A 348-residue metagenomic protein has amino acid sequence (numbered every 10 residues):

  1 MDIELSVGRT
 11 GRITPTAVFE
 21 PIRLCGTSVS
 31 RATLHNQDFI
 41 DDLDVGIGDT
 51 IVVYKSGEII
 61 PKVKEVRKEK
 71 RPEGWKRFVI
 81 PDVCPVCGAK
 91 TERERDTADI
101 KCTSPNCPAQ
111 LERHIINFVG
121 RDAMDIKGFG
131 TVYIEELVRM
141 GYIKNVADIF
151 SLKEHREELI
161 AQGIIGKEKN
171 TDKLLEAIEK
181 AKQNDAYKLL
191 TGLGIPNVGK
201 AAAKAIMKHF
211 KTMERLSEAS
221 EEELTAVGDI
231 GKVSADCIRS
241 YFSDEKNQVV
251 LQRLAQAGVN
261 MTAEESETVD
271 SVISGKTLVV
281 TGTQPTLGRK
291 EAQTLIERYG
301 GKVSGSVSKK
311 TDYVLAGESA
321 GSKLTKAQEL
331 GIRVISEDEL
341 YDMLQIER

Functional and structural regions predicted by a protein language model:
M1-T33, Q37: Long, charge-dense accessory insertions within large macromolecular proteins
S6-T10, I40-D41, I60, G288: Single-stranded nucleic-acid-binding OB-fold domains
G26, D44-G46, I143, S308: Short, well-ordered loop/turn sites that connect or cap secondary structure elements
A32-L43, K76: Short alpha-helix capping/helix-loop boundary micro-motifs
G48-T50, A327: Loop/turn positions that initiate beta-strands
I51-K211, R215-D229, V233-D236: Structural signature for extended repeat/solenoid scaffolds and their inter-repeat hinge/linker regions, spanning
L111, F118, Q162-R348: DNA strand-break repair and replication-stress modules
